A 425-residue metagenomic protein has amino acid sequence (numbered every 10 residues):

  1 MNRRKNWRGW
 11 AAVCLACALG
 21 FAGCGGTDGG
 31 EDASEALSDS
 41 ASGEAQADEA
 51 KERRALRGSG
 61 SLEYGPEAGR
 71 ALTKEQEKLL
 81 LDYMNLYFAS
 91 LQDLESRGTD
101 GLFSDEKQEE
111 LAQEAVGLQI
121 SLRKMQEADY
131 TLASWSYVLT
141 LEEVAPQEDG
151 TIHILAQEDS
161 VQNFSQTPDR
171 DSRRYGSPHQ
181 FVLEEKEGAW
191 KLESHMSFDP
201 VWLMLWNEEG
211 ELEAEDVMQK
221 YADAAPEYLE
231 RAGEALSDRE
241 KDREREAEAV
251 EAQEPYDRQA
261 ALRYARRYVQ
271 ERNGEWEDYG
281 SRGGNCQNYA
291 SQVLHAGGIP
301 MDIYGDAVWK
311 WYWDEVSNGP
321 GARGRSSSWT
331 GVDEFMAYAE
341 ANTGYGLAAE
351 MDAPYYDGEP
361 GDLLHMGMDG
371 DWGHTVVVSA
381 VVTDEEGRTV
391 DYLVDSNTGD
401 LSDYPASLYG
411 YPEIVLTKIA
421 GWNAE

Functional and structural regions predicted by a protein language model:
N6-D28: Sec-dependent N-terminal signal peptides of Gram-positive bacterial secreted proteins and lipoproteins
F21-E44: Sec-dependent signal peptide cleavage junction
D48-D129, G274-D278, Y289, L294-A296: Core segments of small alpha/beta cavity-forming domains
A68, E234-G324: N-terminal capping segments
V116-P168: Surface-exposed, charged secondary-structure patches
T151-I152, W313-Y392: ...with weaker cross-activation on analogous glycine-rich loops/strands in unrelated enzymes
R174-E240, Y392-L393: Short beta-strand edge/turn micro-motifs at domain boundaries
R388-S402, A406-E425: Low-complexity, Gly/Ser/Thr/Pro-rich intrinsically disordered linker/tail segments
